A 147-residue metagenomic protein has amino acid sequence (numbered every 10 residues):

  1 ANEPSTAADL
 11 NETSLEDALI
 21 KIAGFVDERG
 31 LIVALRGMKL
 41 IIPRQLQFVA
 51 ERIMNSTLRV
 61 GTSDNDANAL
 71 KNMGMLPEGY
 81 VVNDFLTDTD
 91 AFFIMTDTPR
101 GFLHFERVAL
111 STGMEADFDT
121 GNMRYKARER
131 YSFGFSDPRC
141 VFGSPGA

Functional and structural regions predicted by a protein language model:
A1-G24, A34-K39, Q45-A147: Sequence/fold signature of self-assembling virion shell proteins
V26-R29: Short aromatic-glycine motifs in intrinsically disordered, low-complexity regions
